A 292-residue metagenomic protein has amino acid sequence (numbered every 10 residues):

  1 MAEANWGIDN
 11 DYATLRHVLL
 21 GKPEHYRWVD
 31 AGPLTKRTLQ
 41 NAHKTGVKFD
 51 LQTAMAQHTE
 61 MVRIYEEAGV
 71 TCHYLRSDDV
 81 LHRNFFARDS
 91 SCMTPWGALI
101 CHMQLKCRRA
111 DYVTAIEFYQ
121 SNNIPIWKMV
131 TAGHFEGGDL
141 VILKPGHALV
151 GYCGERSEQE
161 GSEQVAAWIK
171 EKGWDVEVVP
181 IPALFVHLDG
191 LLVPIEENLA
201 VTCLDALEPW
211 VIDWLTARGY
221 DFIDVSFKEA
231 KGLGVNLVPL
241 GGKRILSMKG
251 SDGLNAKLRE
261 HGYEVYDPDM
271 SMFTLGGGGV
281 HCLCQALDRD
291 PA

Functional and structural regions predicted by a protein language model:
M1-A292: The feature marks the mature, well-folded catalytic cores of soluble enzymes
